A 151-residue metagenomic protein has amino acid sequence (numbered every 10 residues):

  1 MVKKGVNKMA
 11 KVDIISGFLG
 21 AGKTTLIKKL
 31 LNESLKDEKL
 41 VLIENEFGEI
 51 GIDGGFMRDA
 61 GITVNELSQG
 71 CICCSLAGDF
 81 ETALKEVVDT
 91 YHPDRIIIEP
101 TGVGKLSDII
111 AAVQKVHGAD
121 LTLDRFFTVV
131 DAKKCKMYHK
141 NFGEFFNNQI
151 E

Functional and structural regions predicted by a protein language model:
M1-K8: Short, Lys/Arg-enriched N-terminal segments with co-localized hydrophobic residues within the first ~10-30 amino acids
A10-S16, A21, T25-E144: Nucleotide-state-sensitive switch-loop elements of NTP-binding domains
N147: Small-residue (GG/TT-enriched) beta-loop-alpha framework at ligand/catalytic clefts
I150-E151: Canonical P-loop GTPase G-domain recognition
